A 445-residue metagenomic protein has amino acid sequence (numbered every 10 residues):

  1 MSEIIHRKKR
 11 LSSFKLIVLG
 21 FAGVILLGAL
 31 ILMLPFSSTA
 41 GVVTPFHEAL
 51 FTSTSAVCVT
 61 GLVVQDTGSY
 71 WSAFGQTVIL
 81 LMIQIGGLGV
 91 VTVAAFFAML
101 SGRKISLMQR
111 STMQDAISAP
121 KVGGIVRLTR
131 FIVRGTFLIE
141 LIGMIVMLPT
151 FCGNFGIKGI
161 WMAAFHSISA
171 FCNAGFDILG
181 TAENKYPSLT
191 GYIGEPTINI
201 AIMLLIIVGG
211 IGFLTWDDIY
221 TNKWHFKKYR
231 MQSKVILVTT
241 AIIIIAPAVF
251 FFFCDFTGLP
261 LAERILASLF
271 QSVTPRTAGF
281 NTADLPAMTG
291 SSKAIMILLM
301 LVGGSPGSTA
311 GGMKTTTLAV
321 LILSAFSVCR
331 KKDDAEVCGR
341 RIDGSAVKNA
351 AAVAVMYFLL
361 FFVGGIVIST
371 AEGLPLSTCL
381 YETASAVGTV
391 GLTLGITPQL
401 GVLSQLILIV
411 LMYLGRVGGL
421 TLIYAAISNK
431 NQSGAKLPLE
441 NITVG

Functional and structural regions predicted by a protein language model:
M1-G445: Membrane-proximal intracellular helices of multi-pass ion channels
